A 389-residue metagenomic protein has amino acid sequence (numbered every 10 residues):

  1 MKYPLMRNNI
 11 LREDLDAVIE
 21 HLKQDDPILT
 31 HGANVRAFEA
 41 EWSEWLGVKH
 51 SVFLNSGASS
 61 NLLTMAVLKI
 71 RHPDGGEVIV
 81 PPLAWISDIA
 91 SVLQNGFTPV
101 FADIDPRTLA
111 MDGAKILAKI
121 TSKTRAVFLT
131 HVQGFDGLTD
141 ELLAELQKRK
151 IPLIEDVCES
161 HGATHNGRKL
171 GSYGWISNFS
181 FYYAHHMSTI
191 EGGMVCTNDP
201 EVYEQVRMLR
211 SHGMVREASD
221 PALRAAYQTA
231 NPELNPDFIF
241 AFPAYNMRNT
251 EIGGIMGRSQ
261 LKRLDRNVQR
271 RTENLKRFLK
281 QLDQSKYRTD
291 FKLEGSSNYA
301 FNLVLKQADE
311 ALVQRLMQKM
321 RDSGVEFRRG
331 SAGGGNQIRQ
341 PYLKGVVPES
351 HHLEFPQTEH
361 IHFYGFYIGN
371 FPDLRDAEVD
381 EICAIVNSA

Functional and structural regions predicted by a protein language model:
M1-I28, F238-A241, G369: N-terminal "arm"/small-domain region of PLP-dependent enzymes with the aminotransferase-like
I28-L29, A33-E77, S91-L93, F101-D103: Phosphate-binding glycine-rich loop
K69-K148, P152-V157, T164: PLP-dependent aminotransferase-like
S160-N166, Y173-A300, G335: Active-site region of PLP-dependent enzymes
S180, N298-D309, I338-E349, F363-R375: Conserved PLP-binding active-site segment of the aspartate aminotransferase-like
V206, L312-R321, I382-N387: Short amphipathic alpha-helices in soluble, non-transmembrane regions that often serve as interface/regulatory elements
M214-Y227, R277, R315-F366: Conserved PLP cofactor-binding pocket of PLP-dependent enzymes
